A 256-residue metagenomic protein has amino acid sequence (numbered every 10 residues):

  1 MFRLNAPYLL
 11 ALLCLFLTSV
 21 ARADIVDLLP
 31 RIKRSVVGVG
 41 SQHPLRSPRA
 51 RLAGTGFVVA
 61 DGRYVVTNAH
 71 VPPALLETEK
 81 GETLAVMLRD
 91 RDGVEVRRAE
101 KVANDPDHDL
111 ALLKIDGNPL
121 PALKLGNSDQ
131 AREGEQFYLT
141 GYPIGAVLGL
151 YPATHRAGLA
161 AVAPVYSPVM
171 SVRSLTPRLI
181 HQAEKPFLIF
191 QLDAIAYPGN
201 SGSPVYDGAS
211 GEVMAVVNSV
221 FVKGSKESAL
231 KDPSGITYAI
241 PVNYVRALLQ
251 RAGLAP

Functional and structural regions predicted by a protein language model:
M1-L9: Bacterial N-terminal signal peptides that target proteins for export
T18-V20: N-terminal signal peptide c-region/cleavage motif recognized by signal peptidases
D24-I25, Q42-N68, E95-R98, G202 (+2 more regions): A conserved glycine-rich beta-strand in the N-terminal activation segment of trypsin-fold
D27-L28, L75, E100-V102, D116-Y151: Active-site substrate-binding loop(s) of clan PA
I32-R49, I115-K124, A153-Q250: Active-site region of chymotrypsin-like
V59-A60, A131, G208: Short, well-ordered loop/turn sites that connect or cap secondary structure elements
A60-P106: Catalytic-histidine neighborhood of serine endopeptidases, predominantly the chymotrypsin-like S1/PA family
E82-V86, D90-A99, E133-Y138, P152-R173: Beta-strand/loop subdomains of soluble extracytoplasmic proteins
